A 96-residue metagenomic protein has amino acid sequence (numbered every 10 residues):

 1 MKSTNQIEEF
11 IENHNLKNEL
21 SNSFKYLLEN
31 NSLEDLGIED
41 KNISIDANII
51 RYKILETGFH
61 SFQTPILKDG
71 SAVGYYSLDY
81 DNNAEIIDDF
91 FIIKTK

Functional and structural regions predicted by a protein language model:
M1-L33: N-terminal trafficking/processing presequences and adjacent post-cleavage segments of proteins routed to secretion
N30, S44-I45, E85-I87: A broad structural signal for short, well-ordered beta-strand segments within beta-sheet-rich domains
E39-L78: Exposed beta-strand-loop-beta-strand "reactive/processing" segments of non-cytosolic proteins
V73-K96: A short, surface-exposed interaction/processing loop segment used at functional sites
